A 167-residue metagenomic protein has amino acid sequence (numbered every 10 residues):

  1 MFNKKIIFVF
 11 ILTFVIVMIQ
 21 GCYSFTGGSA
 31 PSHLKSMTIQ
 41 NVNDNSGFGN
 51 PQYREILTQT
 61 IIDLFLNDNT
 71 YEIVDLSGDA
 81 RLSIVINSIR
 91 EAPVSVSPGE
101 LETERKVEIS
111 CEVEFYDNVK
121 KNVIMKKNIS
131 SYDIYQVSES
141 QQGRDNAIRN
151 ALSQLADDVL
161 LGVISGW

Functional and structural regions predicted by a protein language model:
M1-F10: Bacterial N-terminal signal peptides that target proteins for export
F2, V17-D63, D68-T70, D75-G78 (+4 more regions): A structural "domain/chain start" motif
F10-I11, T60: A periodicity- and composition-biased signal for non-globular, repetitive helical segments
F25, N67-E72, D79-I124, N128 (+1 more regions): Surface-exposed short loop/turn segments
F48-Q59, E102, K106, Q141-Q154: Soluble non-cytosolic domains of exported or imported proteins
A147-W167: Compositionally biased, intrinsically disordered linkers/stalks adjacent to structured regions
